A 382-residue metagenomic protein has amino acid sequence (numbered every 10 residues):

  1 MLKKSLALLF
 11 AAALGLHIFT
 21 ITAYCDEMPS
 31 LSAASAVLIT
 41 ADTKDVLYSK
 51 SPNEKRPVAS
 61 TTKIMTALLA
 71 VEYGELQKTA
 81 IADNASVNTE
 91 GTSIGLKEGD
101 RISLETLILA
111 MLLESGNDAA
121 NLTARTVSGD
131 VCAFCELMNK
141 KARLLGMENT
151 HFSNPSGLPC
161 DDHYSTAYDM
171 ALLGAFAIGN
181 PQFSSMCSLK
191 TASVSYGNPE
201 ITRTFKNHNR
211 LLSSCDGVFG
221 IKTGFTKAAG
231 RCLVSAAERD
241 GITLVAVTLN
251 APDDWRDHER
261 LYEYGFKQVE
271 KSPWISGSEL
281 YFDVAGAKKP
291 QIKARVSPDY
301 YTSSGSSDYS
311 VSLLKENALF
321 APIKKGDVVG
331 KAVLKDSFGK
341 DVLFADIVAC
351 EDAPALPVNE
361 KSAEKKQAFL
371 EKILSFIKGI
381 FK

Functional and structural regions predicted by a protein language model:
L2, T20-P181: Active-site-adjacent loops and short helices of periplasmic peptidoglycan-processing enzymes
L2-L6, L104, K366-L370: Structural motif marking the loop-to-transmembrane transition
L2-Y24, I373: Sec-dependent N-terminal signal peptides of Gram-positive bacterial secreted proteins and lipoproteins
L16, E27-P29, A237, P322-I323: Sterically constrained small-residue positions within well-ordered secondary structures of folded domains
L16-H17, L76, S276: Residues in and immediately flanking transmembrane alpha helices
M147-E148, P159-Y164, Y168-K382: Domain-terminus/edge residues, biased toward the C-terminal soluble/receptor-binding domains of extracytoplasmic
